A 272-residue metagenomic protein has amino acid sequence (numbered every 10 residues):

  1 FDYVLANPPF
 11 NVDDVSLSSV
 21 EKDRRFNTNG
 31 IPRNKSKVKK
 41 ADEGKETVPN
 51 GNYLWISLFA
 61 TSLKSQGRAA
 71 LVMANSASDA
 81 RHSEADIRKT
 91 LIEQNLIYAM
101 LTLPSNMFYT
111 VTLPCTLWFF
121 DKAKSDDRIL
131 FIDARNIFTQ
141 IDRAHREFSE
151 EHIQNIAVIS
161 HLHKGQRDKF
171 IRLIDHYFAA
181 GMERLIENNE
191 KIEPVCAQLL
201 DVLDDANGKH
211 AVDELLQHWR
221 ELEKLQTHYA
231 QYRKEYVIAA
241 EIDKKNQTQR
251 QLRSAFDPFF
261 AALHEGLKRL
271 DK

Functional and structural regions predicted by a protein language model:
D2-K272: A conserved structural/catalytic subdomain of Rossmann-like adenosyl-cofactor enzymes
